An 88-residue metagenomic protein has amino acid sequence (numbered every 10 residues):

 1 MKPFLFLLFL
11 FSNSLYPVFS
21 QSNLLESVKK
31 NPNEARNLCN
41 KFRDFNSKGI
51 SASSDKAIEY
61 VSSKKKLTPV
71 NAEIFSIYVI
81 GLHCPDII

Functional and structural regions predicted by a protein language model:
M1-Q21: Classic N-terminal secretory signal peptides
P3, K30, L67: Conserved aromatic-histidine-acidic binding/catalytic patches
L10, S20, V28, K41 (+2 more regions): Intrinsic disorder/low-complexity signature
V18-K48: Immediate post-signal-peptide N-terminus of mature secreted/exported proteins
K48-I88: Compact alpha-helical subdomains of small soluble proteins
